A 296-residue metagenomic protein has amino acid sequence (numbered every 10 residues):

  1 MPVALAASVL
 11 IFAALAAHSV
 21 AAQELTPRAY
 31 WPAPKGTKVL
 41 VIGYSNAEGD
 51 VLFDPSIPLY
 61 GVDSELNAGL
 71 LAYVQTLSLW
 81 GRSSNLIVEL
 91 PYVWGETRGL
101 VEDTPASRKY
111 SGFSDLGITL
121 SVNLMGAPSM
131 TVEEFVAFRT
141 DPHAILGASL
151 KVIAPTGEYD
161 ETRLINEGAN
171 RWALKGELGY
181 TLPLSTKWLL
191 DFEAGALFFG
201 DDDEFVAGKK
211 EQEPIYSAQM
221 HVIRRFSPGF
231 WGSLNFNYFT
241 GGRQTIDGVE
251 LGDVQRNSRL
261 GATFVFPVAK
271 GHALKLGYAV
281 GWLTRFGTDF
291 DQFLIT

Functional and structural regions predicted by a protein language model:
G36, D63-L71, S111-I118, A144 (+5 more regions): Residues that define the transmembrane beta-barrel architecture of outer-membrane proteins
K38-L40, S84-V88, I118, A144-L150 (+5 more regions): Transmembrane beta-strands of outer-membrane beta-barrel proteins
I42-Y44, L71-Q75, I118-L124, L150 (+6 more regions): Residues on the lipid-exposed face of transmembrane beta-strands in outer-membrane beta-barrel proteins
Y44-D50, L90-E96, L124, V152-E158 (+3 more regions): Transmembrane beta-strands of outer-membrane beta-barrel pores
A47-A68, T104-A106, E161-N166: Surface-exposed strand-loop-strand hairpins of Gram-negative outer-membrane beta-barrel proteins
D50-V51, G81-S84, A127-P128, K187-L190 (+2 more regions): Repeated loop/turn-to-beta-strand initiation elements of outer-membrane beta-barrel proteins
W94-E211, G252-D253: Outer-membrane pore/translocation modules
E204-T296: Outer membrane beta-barrel transmembrane domains
